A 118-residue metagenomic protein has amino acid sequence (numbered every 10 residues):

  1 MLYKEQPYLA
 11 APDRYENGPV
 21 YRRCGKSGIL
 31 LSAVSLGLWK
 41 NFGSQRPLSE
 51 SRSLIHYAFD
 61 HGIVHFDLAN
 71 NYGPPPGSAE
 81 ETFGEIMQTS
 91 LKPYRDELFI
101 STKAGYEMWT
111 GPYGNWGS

Functional and structural regions predicted by a protein language model:
M1-T102, Y106-M108: N-terminal binding-site loop/beta-alpha segment at the start of enzyme catalytic domains that lines or forms
Y106-S118: Surface-exposed, active-site-proximal loop segments in enzymatic domains
